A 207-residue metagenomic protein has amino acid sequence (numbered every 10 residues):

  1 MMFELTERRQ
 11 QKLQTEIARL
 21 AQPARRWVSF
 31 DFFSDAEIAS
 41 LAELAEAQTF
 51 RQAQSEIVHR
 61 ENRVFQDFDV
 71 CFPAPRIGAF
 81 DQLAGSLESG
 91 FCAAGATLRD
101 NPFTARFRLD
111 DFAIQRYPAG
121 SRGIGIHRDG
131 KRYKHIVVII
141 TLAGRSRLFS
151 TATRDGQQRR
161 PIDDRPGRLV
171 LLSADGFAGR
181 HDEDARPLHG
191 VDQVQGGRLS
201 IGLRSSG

Functional and structural regions predicted by a protein language model:
F3-T104: Non-heme Fe(II)/2-oxoglutarate
F107, R132-Y133, D155, D184: Short solvent-exposed loop/turn micro-motifs enriched in small/polar/acidic residues
R108-D111, I139, G179: Conserved, well-structured core segments that form or line functional sites
L109-I124: Internal catalytic-core helix/loop-beta-alpha segment that presents or stabilizes conserved functional determinants
R116-A119, G130-L148: Short, conserved beta-strand element in jelly-roll/cupin
I124-H127, R186-L188: Glycine-rich, charged/polar anion/phosphate-binding loops that engage phosphate groups from diverse ligands
F149-G207: Catalytic core of Fe(II)/2-oxoglutarate
